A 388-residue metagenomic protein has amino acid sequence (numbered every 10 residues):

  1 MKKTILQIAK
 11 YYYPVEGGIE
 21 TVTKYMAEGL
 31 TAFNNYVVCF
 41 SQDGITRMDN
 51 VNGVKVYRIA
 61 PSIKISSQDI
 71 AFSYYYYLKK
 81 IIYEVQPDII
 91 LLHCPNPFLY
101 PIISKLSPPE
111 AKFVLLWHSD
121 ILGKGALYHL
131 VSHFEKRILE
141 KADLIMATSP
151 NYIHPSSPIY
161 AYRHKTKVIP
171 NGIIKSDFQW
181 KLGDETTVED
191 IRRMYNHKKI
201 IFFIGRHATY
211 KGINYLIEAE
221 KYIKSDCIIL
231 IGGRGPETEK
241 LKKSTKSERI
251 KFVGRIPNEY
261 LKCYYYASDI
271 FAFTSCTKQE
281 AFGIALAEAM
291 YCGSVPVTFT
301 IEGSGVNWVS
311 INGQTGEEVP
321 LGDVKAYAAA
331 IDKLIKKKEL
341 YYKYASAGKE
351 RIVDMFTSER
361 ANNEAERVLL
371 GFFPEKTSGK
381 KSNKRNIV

Functional and structural regions predicted by a protein language model:
L6, D190, M194-K211, L216-K221: Conserved donor-binding/catalytic core segment of Leloir-type glycosyltransferases
I8-E16, V22-T23, G29-I70: N-terminal strand-loop element at the rim of the active site of nucleotide-sugar-dependent glycosyltransferases
S73-Y76, P87-E110, L115-W117: An aromatic- and histidine-rich active-site surface loop
L139, R255, C263-S268: Short alpha-helical donor nucleotide-sugar binding micro-motif in glycosyltransferases
E140-W180: A short, active-site helix/loop in glycosyltransferases that binds the activated sugar's phosphate group
E239-E259: Nucleotide-activated donor-binding/catalytic signature segment of Leloir-type glycosyltransferases, i.e., the conserved
V295-T300: Short hydrophobic beta-strand element within catalytic cores of glycosyltransferases and related nucleotide-activated
I311-V324, K333-E339: Conserved acidic donor-binding segment of nucleotide-sugar-dependent glycosyltransferases
